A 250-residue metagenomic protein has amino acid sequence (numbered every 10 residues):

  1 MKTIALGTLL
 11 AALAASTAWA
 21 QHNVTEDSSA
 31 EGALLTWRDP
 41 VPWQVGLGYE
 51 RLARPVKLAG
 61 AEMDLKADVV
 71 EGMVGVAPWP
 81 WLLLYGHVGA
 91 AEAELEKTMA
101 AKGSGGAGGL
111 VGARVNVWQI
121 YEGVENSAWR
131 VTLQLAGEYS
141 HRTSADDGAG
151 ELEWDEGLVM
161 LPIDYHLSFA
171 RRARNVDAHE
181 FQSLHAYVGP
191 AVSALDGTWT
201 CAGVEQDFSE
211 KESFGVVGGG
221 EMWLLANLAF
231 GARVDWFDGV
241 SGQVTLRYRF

Functional and structural regions predicted by a protein language model:
A20-V76: Short glycine/proline- and aromatic-enriched beta-strand/turn motifs that initiate or cap beta-hairpins
L34-V41, V76-W81, W118-V131, S168-L184 (+1 more regions): Short loop/turn motifs that connect adjacent beta-strands in outer-membrane beta-barrel proteins
L35, G72-P78, G86, V111-V117 (+4 more regions): Residues on the lipid-exposed face of transmembrane beta-strands in outer-membrane beta-barrel proteins
V41-W43, D64-V70, G103-V111, W129-V131 (+4 more regions): Residues that define the transmembrane beta-barrel architecture of outer-membrane proteins
W43-L47, P80-G86, V111, E125-L135 (+4 more regions): Transmembrane beta-strands of outer-membrane beta-barrel proteins
Y49-P55, V88-E94, V115-Q119, G137-A145 (+4 more regions): Transmembrane beta-strands of outer-membrane beta-barrel pores
V56-E62, E94-K102, T143-L152, R174-N175 (+2 more regions): Outer-membrane beta-barrel translocator domains and adjoining extracellular loop/strand segments of Gram-negative
H185-F250: Outer membrane beta-barrel transmembrane domains
